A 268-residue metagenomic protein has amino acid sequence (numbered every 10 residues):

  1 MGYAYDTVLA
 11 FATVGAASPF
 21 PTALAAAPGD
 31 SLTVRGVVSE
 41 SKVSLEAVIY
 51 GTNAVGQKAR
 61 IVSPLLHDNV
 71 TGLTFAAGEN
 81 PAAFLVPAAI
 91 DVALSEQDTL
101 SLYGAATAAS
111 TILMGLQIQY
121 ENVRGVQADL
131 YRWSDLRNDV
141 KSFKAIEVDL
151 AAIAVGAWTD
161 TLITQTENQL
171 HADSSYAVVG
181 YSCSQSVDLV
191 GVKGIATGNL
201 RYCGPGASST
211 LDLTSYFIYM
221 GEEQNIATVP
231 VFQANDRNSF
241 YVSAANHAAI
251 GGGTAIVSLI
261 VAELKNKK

Functional and structural regions predicted by a protein language model:
M1-K268: Beta-strand-centric surfaces of beta-sandwich/beta-rich domains
